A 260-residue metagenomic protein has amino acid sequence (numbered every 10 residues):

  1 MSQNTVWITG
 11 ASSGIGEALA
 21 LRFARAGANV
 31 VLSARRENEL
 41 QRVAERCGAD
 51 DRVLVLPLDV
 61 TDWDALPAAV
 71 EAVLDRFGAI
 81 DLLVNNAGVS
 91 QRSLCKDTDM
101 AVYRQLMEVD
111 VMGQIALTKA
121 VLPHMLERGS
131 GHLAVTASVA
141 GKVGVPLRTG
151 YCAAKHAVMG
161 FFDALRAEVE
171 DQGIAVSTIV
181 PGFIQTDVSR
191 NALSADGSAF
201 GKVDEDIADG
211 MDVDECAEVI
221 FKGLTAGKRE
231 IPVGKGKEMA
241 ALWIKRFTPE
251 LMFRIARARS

Functional and structural regions predicted by a protein language model:
G10-S13: Conserved glycine-rich cofactor-binding loop
A26-V43: Conserved glycine-rich Rossmann-like NAD(P)H-binding loop of the short-chain dehydrogenase/reductase
P57-A68, M100: The beta1-alpha1 cofactor-binding region of Rossmann-like NAD(H)/NADP(H)-dependent oxidoreductases
L94-C95, D99-Q105, I115: Substrate-binding pocket helix/loop in short-chain dehydrogenase/reductase
T118, A154: Active-site helix of classical SDR
S138: Residue(s) in the substrate-gating loop at a strand-loop-helix junction that position the organic substrate next
D171-G236: SDR active-site lid
